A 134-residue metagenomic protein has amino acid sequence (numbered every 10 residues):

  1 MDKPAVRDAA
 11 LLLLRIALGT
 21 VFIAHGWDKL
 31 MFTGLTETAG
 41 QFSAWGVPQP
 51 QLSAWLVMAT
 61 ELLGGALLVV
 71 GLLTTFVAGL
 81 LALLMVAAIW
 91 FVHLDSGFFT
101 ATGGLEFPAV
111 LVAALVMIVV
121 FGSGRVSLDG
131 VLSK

Functional and structural regions predicted by a protein language model:
M1-L30, Q51-A59, L63-K134: Extended, low-polarity transmembrane helix blocks
M31-Q49: Membrane-interface interhelical connector segments
